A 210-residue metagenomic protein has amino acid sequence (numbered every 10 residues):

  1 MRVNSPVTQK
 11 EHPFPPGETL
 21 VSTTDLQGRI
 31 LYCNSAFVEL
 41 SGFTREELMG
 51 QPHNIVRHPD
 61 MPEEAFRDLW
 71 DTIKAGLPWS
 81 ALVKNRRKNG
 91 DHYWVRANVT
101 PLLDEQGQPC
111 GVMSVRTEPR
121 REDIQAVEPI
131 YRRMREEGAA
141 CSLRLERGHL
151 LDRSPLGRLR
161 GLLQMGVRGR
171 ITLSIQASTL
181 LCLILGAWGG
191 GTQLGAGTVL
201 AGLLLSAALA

Functional and structural regions predicted by a protein language model:
I30-L31: Conserved hydrophobic beta-strand signature of PAS-family and PAS-like sensory domains
N34-F37: N-terminal capping loop/helix in small sensory signaling domains highlighted by a polar->aromatic N-x2-3-F motif
S41-F43, M49-G50, R57-H58: Glycine-centered C-terminal helix-capping/turn motifs at helix ends
M49, P59-K74: PAS/Per-ARNT-Sim sensory domains
L82-K84: A short beta-strand signature of PAS-family and PAS-like sensory folds
R87-N89, N98-Q106, E118: PAS-family sensory domains and close relatives that share small-molecule sensor folds
D104-L163: Sensory coupling linkers of modular signal transduction proteins
G148-A210: Alpha-helical transmembrane segments and their helix-membrane boundary motifs
